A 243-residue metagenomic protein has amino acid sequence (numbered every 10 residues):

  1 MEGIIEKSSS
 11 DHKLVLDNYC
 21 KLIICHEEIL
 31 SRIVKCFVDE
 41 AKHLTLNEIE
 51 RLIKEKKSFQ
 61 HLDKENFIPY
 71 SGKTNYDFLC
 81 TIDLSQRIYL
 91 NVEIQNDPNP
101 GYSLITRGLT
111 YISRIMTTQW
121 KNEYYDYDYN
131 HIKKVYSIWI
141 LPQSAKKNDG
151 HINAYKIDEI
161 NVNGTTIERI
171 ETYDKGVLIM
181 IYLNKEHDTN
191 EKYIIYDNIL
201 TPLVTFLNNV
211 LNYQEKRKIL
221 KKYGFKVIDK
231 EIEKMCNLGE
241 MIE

Functional and structural regions predicted by a protein language model:
M1-E243: Elongated, amphipathic alpha-helical interaction scaffolds
